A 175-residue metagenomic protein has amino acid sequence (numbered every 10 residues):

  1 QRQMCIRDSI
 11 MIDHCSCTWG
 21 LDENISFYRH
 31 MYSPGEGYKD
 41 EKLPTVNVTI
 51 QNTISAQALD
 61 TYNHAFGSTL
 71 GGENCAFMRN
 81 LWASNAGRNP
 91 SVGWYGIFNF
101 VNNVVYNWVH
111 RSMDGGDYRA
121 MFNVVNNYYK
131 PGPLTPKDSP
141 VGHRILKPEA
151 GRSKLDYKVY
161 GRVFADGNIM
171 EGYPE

Functional and structural regions predicted by a protein language model:
R2-I6: Short, small-residue-biased leader/transition segments that mark boundaries at the very start of proteins
R7-D22, H30-D60, A65-N89, G96-H110 (+2 more regions): Right-handed parallel beta-helix
G93, G116-D117: Short, T/G/N/S-enriched strand-turn elements that build extracellular solenoid repeat scaffolds
F98, D117, K158: Extracellular protease catalytic domains of secreted zymogens
Y129-E175: Long, contiguous C-terminal flanking segments immediately downstream of a protein's structured core
